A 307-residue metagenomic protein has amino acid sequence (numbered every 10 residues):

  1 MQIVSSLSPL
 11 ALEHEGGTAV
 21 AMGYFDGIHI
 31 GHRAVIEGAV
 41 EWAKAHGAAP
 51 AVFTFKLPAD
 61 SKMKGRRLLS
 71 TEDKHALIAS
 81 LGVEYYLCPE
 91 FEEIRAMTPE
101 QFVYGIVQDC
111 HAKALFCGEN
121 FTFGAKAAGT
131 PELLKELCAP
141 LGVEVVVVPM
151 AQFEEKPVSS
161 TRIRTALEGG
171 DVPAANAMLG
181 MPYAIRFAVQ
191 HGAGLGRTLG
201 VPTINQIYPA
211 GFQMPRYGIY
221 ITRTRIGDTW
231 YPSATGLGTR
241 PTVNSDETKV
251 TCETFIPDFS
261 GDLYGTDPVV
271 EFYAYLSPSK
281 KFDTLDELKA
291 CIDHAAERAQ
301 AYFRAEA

Functional and structural regions predicted by a protein language model:
Q2-L10, L87-C88: Short acidic-hydrophobic, aromatic-tinged amphipathic segments that line or gate anion-handling sites
P9-E13, E93-A96, Q152-K156: A short acidic, often aromatic-flanked loop/helix-cap motif at beta-alpha or helix-coil junctions that lines enzyme
P9-G65, S70: N-terminal catalytic cores of NTP/NDP-binding nucleotidyl/phosphoryl-transfer enzymes
A21-G23, F53-T54, Y86-E90, A114-E119 (+1 more regions): Short beta-strands and strand-loop turn motifs
H29, I78, L115, A175 (+2 more regions): Residue-level signal for inorganic ion chemistry
A59-L141: N-terminal Rossmann-like or analogous alpha/beta NTP/dinucleotide-binding catalytic cores that position adenine
C138-G238: Glycine-rich, Lys/Arg-enriched anion-binding loops that position phosphate/diphosphate groups for phosphoryl
G192-A307: Phosphate/ribose-recognition catalytic cores of enzymes acting on nucleotide-derived substrates
